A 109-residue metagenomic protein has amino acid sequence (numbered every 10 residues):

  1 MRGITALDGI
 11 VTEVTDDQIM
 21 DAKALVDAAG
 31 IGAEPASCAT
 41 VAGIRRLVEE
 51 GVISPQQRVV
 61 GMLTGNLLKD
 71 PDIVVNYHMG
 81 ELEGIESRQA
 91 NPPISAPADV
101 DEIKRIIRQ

Functional and structural regions predicted by a protein language model:
M1-S54: Active-site-adjacent helical/loop segments in soluble small-molecule enzymes
A42-Q109: Phosphate-binding loop/pocket of nucleotide- and phosphate-handling active sites
